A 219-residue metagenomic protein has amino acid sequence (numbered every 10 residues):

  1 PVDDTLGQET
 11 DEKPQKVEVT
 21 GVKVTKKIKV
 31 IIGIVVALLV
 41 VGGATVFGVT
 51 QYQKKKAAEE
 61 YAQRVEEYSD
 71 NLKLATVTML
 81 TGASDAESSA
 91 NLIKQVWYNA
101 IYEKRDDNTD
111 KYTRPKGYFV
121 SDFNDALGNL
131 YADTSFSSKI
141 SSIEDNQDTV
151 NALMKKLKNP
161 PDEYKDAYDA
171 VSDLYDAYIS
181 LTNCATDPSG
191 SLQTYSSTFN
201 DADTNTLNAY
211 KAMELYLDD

Functional and structural regions predicted by a protein language model:
D3-I32, V36-G43, V49-Y52, E59: Intrinsically disordered, low-complexity cytosolic tails and juxtamembrane linkers of membrane/envelope proteins
K13, R114, N159-P160: Intrinsic-disorder/low-complexity coil detector
V19, K156-P160, C184-P188: General structural signal for alpha-helix termini and helix-helix connectors
K23-K26, Q51-K56, D107, S137 (+3 more regions): Intrinsic low-complexity, intrinsically disordered segments enriched in polar/basic residues
I31, V36-L38, M154-L157, A167 (+2 more regions): Generic hydrophobic secondary-structure signal
A44, G48-V49, K55, E59-A62 (+2 more regions): Juxtamembrane, membrane-proximal amphipathic segments and lipid-exposed surfaces of hairpin/multipass modules
A62-F136, E163-D219: C-terminal amphipathic alpha-helix
I140-K165: Amphipathic, heptad-repeat alpha-helical segments
